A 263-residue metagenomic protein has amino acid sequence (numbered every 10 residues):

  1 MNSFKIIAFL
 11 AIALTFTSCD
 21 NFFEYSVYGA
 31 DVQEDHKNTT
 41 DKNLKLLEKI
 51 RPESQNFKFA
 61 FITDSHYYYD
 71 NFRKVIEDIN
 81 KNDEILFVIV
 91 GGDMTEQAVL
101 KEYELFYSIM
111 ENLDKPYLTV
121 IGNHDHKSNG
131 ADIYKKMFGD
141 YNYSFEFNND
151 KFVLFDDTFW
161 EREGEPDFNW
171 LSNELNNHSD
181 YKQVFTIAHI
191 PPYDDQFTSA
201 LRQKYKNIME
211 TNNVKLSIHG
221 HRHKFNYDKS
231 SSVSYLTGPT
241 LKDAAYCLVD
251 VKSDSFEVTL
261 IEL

Functional and structural regions predicted by a protein language model:
M1-I7: Bacterial N-terminal signal peptides that target proteins for export
T15-S18: C-terminal motif of bacterial Sec signal peptides marking the signal peptidase cleavage site
D20-L105: N-terminal active-site segment of His-dependent metallophosphoesterases
F22-D41, K45-L46, I62, N226 (+1 more regions): Binuclear metal-dependent phosphoesterase catalytic core
K49-A60, S144-L154, S179-F185, K229-Y235 (+1 more regions): Beta-strand-turn-beta hairpins that frame and shape the catalytic cleft of phosphate-ester-processing enzymes
D64, G92-D93, G122-N123, H189 (+1 more regions): Active-site glycine-centered loops adjacent to acidic/histidine catalytic or metal-binding residues that shape
R73-N142, E146-F147: Core catalytic region of metal-dependent phosphoesterases/phosphodiesterases, especially metallo-beta-lactamase-like
N80-F87, W160-S234, E257-T259: His/acidic metal-ligating clusters that form di-metal
